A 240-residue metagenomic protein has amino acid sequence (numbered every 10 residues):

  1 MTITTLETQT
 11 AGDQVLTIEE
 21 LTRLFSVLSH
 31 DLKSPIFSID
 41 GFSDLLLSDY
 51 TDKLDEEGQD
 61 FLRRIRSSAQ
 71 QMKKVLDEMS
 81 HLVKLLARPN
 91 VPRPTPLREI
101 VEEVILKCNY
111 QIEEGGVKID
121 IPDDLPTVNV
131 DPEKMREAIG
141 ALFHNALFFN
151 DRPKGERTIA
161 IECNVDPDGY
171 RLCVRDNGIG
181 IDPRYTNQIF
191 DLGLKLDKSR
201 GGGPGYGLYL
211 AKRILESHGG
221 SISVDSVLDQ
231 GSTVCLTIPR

Functional and structural regions predicted by a protein language model:
L47-G58: Short acidic helix/loop segment immediately C-terminal to the autophosphorylated histidine in two-component histidine
S67-M72: Short alpha-helical segment of the dimerization/phosphotransfer core of two-component systems
L86-V91, D123, T127-V130: Conserved micro-motifs of the catalytic ATP-binding
D176: Acidic ATP/Mg2+-coordinating residue in the GHKL
I181-G193: Short conserved segment of the HATPase_c
